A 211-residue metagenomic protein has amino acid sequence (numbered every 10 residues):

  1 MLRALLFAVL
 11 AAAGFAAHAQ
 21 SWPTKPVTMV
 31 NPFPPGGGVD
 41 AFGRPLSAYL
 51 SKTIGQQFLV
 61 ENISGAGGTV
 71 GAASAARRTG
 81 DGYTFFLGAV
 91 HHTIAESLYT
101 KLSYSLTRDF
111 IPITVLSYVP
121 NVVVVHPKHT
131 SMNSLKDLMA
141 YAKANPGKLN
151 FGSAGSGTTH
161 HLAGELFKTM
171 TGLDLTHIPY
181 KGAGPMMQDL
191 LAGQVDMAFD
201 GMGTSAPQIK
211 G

Functional and structural regions predicted by a protein language model:
F15-A19: Sec/Tat signal peptide C-region and signal peptidase I cleavage site
K25-P34, F58-L59, T84, I111 (+1 more regions): Short, well-ordered beta-strand elements
M29-G43, G65-A66, G152-T159: Extracytoplasmic "Venus flytrap"
G36-G55, H161-T169, Q208: Short, polar/charged alpha-helical segment
Q56, R77-L87, N145-L149, L173 (+2 more regions): Alpha-to-beta junction loops
I63-G71, V119, G155, H177-Q188 (+1 more regions): Short helix-initiation/N-cap motifs at beta->coil->alpha
R77-Y83, S97-P185: Hinge/capping helix and adjacent helix->loop/strand transition within the periplasmic-binding protein
H92-K101, H161, K168-M170, M197-G211: A ligand-binding cleft/hinge motif common to bilobed small-molecule-binding domains
